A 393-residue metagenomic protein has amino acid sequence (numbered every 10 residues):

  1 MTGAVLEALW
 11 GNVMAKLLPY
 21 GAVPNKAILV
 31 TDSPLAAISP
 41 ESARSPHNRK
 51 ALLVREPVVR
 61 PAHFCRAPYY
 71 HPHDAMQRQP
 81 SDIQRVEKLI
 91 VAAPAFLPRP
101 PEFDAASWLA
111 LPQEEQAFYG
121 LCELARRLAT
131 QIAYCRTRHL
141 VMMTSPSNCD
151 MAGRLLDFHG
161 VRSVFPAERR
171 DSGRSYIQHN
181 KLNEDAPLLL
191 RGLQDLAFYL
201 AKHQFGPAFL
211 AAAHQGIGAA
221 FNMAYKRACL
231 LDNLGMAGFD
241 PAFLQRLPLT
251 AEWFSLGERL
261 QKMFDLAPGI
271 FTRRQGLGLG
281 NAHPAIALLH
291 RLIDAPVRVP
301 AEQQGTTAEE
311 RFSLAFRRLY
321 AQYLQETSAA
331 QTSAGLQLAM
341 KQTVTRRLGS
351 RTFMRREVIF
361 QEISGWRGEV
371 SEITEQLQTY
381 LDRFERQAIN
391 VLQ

Functional and structural regions predicted by a protein language model:
M1-P100: Conserved ATP-binding subdomain of kinase catalytic cores across diverse folds
G3-A15, Q116-M143: Conserved kinase catalytic-core helix
A4, A8, L89-A93, P100 (+6 more regions): Charged, low-complexity, helix-prone segments enriched in Lys/Glu/Asp/Gln
Y20, Y134-T137, V141, R298 (+2 more regions): Intrinsically disordered or highly flexible coil/loop and linker segments, enriched in small and charged/polar residues
A27, S33, A37-R55, R60 (+1 more regions): Catalytic activation segment of kinase domains across protein kinase-like and atypical kinase folds
P98, A105, Y119-A133, A201 (+1 more regions): Metal- and O2-centered redox machinery and metal/ROS homeostasis
S107-F118: Glycine- and acidic
L196-Q393: Regulatory N- and C-terminal appendages and interdomain linkers associated with kinase/kinase-like NTP transferase
